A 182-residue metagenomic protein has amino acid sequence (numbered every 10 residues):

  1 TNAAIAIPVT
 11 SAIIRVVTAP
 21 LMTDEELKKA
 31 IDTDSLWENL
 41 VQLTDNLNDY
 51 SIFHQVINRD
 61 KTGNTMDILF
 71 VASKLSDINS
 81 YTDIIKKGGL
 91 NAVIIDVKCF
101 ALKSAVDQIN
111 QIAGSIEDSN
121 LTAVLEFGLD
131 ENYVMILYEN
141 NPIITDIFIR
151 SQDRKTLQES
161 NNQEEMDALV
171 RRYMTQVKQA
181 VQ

Functional and structural regions predicted by a protein language model:
T1-V9, I109-R150: Gly/Thr-rich phosphate-binding beta-strand-loop-beta motif of the actin/hexokinase/Hsp70
N2-N110: Active-site neighborhood for divalent-cation/phosphate handling
T18-T23, N140-V170: Short glycine-rich, Thr/Ser-proximal phosphate-binding strand/loop in the N-terminal lobe of ATP-dependent enzymes
W37-N39, I116-D118, L157-E159: Short, intrinsically disordered/low-complexity patches at protein termini and at juxtamembrane boundaries
L47-D49, A113-L121, M166-L169: A polyampholytic, Gly/Pro-enriched intrinsically disordered region
R59-K61, A113-G114, L157-Q158: Low-complexity, polar-biased intrinsically disordered regions enriched in Pro/Ser/Thr/Gly
T65-I68, L121, S160, E164: A general structural-boundary detector
E165-Q182: Helical "lid/coupling" subdomains associated with nucleotide-phosphate turnover
